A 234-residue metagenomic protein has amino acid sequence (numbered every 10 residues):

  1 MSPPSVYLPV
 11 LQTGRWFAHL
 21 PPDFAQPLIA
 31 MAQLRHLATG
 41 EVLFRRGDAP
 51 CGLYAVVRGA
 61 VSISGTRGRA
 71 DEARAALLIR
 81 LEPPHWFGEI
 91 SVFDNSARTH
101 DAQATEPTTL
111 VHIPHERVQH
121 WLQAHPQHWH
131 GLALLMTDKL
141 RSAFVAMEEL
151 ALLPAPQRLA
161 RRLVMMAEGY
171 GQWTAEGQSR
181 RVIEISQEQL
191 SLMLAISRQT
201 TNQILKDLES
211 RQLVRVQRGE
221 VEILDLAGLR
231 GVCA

Functional and structural regions predicted by a protein language model:
M1-V42, G68, S91-V92: Cyclic nucleotide-binding regulatory module and flanking cytosolic helices
W16, E41-E106: Cyclic nucleotide-binding regulatory domains
P22, R58, P83, P107 (+7 more regions): ATP/adenylate-binding site constellation spanning eukaryotic-like Ser/Thr protein kinases, ABC-transporter
A25, V118-Q119, L229: A generic structural signal for short hydrophobic patches within well-formed alpha-helices
L53, R80, H112, E184 (+1 more regions): Short aromatic/basic micro-patch
L77-T137, R141: Cyclic-nucleotide recognition modules
A155, M166-A234: Phosphate-/nucleic-acid-contacting segments
A160-V164: Hydrophobic residues on short alpha-helical segments
